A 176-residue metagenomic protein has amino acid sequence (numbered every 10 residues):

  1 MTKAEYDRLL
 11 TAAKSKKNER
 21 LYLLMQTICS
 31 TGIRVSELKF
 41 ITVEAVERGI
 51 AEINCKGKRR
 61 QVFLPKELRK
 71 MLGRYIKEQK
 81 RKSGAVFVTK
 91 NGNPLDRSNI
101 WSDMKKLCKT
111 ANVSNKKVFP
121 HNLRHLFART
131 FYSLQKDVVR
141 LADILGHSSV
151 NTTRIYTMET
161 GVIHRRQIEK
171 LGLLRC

Functional and structural regions predicted by a protein language model:
M1-D7, G57-E67, R81-S83: DNA breakage-rejoining catalytic core of tyrosine-based enzymes
K3-T31, V35: Basic, Lys/Arg- and aromatic-enriched nucleic-acid-binding interface segment
Y6, R20-Y22, R97, W101 (+2 more regions): Short, leucine-enriched amphipathic alpha-helices that occur as contiguous helical runs
Q26, S30, R124-S148, I155: C-terminal catalytic core of tyrosine-transesterase DNA break-rejoin enzymes
T31, V35-S36, F40-R74: Conserved tyrosine-mediated DNA breakage-rejoining catalytic core shared by Y-recombinases
K56, L145, V150-K170: Catalytic-site neighborhood detector that most strongly recognizes the C-terminal catalytic loop/helix of tyrosine
K66-S114: Active-site/catalytic core of tyrosine-dependent DNA strand-transfer enzymes
G172-C176: C-terminal secondary-structure termini that scaffold catalytic or DNA-interacting sites
